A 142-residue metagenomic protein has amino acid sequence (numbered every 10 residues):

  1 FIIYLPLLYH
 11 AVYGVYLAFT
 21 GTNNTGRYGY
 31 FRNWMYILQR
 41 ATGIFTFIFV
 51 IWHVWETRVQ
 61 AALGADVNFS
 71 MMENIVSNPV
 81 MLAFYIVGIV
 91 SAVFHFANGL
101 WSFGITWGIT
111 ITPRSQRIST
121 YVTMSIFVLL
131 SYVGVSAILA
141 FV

Functional and structural regions predicted by a protein language model:
F1-V142: Membrane-embedded alpha-helical bundles that constitute the cytochrome b-like, heme-associated redox core of multi-pass
